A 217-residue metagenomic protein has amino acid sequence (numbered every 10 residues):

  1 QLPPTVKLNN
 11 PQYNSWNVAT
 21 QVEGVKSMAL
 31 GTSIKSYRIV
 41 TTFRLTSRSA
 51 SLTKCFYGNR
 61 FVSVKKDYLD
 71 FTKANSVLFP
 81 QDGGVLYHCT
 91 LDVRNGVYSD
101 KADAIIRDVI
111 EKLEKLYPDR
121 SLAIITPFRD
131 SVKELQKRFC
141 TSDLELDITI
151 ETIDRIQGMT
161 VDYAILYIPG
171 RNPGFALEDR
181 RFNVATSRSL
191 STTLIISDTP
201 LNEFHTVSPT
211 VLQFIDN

Functional and structural regions predicted by a protein language model:
Q1-N217: Conserved helicase motor core of SF1/SF2 NTP-dependent helicases
